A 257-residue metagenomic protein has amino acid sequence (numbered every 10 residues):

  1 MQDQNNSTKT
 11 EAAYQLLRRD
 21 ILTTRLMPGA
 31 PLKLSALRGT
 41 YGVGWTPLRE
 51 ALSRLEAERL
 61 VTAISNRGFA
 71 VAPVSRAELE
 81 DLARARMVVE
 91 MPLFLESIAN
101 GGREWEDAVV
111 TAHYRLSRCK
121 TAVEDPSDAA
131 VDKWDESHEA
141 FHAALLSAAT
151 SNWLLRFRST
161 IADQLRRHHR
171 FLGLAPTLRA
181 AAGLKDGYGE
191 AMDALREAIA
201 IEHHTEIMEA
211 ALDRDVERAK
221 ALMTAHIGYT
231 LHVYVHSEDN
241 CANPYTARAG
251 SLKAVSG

Functional and structural regions predicted by a protein language model:
M1-A99, H236-A242, R248-G257: Short linear motifs at protein or domain termini
Q2, S75-L79, S97-R103, E124-A130 (+1 more regions): A ubiquitous short alpha-helical element
N5, K9, D81, A85 (+4 more regions): A generic short alpha-helical patch detector that favors 3-5-residue windows in or near N-terminal regions
T23, L95, A99, R118-P126 (+1 more regions): General structural signal for alpha-helix termini and helix-helix connectors
G29, L52, S97, G101 (+3 more regions): Short coil/turn residues that cap or connect secondary-structure elements
V43-R49, R84, Y114-D125, L146-S147 (+4 more regions): Short, charged low-complexity intrinsically disordered segments located at boundaries of structured domains
A77, E104-A180, A200-E206, A210 (+1 more regions): Conserved amphipathic alpha-helical segments that form helical-bundle/coiled-coil interaction surfaces
F171-G257: C-terminal all-alpha effector/ligand-binding and dimerization domain of prokaryotic HTH-type transcriptional repressors
